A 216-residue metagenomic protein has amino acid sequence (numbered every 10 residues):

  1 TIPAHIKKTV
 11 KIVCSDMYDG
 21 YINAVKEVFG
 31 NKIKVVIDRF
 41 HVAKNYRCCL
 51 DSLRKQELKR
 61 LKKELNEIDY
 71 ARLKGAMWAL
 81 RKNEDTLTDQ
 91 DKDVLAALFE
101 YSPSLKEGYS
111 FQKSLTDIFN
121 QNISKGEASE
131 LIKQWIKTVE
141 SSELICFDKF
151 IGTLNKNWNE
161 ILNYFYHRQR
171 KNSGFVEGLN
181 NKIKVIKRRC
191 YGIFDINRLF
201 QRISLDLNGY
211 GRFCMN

Functional and structural regions predicted by a protein language model:
H5-K34, F40-A43, K63-N216: Acidic/histidine-rich catalytic cores and adjacent linkers of DNA breakage/strand-transfer/modification proteins
V42-K63: Short alpha-helix plus adjacent loop in nuclease-associated cores
